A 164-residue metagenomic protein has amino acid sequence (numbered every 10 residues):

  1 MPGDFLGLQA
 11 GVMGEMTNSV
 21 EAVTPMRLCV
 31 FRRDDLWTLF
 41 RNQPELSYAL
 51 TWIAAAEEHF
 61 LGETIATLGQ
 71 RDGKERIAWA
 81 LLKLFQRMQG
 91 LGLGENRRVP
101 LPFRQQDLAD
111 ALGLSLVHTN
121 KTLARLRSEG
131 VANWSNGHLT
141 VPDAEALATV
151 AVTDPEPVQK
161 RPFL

Functional and structural regions predicted by a protein language model:
M1-H59, E63: Cyclic-nucleotide recognition modules
L6-G7, V12, G69, P100 (+1 more regions): Generic, ordered loop/turn and secondary-structure boundary motif
A10, A22, A49, A54-A56 (+6 more regions): A sequence-composition feature that detects small, non-aromatic residues
M13-M26, W52-A56, E63-Q70, Q89-G94 (+3 more regions): Charged, low-complexity, helix/coiled-coil-prone segments
E21, C29, E75, L101 (+1 more regions): Residues that recognize and position ribonucleotide moieties
V23, F31, N42, L68 (+4 more regions): Residue-level signal for short amphipathic helical patches enriched in basic/charged and nearby hydrophobic residues
R41-G113: Polybasic "coupling" helices that flank or enter modular domains
L84-L164: Phosphate-/nucleic-acid-contacting segments
